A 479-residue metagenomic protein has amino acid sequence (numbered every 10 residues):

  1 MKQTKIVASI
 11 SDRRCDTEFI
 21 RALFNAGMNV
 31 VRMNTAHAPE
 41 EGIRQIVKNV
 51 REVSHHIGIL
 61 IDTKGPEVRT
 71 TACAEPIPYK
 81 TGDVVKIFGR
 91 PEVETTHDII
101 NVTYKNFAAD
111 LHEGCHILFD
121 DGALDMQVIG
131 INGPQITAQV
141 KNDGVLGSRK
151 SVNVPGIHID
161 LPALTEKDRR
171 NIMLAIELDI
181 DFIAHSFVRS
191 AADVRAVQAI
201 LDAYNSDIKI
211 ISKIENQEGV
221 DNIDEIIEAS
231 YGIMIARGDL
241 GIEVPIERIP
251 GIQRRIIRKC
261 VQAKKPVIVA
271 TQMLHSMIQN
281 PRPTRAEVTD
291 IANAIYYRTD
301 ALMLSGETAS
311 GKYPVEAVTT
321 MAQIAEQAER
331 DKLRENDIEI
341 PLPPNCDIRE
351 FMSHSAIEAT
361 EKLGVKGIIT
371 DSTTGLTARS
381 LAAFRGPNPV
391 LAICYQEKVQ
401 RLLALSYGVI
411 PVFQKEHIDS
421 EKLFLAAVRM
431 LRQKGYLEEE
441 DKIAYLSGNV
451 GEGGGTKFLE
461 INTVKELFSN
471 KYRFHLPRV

Functional and structural regions predicted by a protein language model:
M1-V479: Non-catalytic helical/linker scaffolds that mediate oligomerization, partner binding, and domain coupling around large
